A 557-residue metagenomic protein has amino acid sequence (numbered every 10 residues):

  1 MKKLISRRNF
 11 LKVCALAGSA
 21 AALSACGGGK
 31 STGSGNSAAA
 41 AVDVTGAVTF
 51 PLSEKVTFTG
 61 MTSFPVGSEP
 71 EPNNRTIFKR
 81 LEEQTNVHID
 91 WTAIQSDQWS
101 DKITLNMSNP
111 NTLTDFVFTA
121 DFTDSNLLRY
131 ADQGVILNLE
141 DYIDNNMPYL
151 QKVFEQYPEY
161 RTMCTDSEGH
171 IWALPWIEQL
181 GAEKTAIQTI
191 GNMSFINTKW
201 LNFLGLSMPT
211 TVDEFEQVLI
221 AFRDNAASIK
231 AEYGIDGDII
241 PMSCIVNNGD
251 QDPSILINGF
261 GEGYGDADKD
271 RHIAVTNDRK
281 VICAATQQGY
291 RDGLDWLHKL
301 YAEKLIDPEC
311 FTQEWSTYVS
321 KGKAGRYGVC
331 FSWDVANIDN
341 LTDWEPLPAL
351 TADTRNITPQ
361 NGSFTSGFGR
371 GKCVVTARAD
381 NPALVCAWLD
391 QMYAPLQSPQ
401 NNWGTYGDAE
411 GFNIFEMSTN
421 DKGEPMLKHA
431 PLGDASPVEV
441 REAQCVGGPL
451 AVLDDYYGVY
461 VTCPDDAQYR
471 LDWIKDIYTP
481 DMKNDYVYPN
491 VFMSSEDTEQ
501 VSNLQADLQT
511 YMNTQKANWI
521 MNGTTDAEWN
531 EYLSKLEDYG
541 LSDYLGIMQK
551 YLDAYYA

Functional and structural regions predicted by a protein language model:
K2-S6, L11-E214, A226, G265-I273 (+3 more regions): Conserved N-terminal structural module of periplasmic/extracytoplasmic solute-binding proteins
V56, T62-N73, L180-F195, N202-M208 (+3 more regions): Extracytoplasmic/periplasmic substrate-binding proteins
F78, T104-L105, N111-L113, V117 (+4 more regions): Catalytic-domain carbohydrate-binding cleft regions of carbohydrate-active enzymes
H88-I94, E309, E345-L347: General small-molecule cofactor/ligand-binding pocket signal
N138-E159, L219-F222, G237-D266, V329-D339: Carboxylate/His-rich catalytic cores and anion/metal-binding grooves
E140, S167-Q251, V275-K321, V375-D408 (+1 more regions): Helix-loop-helix "hinge/cap" segment bordering the ligand-binding cleft or interdomain interface
K299-Y301, Y318-W333, T342, T351-Q444: Glycine-rich, aromatic-lined ligand/substrate-binding cores of catalytic and carbohydrate-binding domains
A387, P395-A517, G523: Conserved small-residue motifs centered on glycine
